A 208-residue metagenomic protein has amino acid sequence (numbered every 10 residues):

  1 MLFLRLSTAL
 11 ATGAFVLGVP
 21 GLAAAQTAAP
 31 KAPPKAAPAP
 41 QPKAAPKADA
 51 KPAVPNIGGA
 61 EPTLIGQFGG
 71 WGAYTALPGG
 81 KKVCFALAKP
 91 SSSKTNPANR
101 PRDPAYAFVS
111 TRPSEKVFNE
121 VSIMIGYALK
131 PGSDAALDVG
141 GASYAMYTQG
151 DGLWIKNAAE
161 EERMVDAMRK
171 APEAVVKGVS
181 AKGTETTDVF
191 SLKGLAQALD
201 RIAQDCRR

Functional and structural regions predicted by a protein language model:
M1-T27: Sec-dependent N-terminal signal peptides
F3-S7, Q26-R208: A generic "folded-domain core" signal
